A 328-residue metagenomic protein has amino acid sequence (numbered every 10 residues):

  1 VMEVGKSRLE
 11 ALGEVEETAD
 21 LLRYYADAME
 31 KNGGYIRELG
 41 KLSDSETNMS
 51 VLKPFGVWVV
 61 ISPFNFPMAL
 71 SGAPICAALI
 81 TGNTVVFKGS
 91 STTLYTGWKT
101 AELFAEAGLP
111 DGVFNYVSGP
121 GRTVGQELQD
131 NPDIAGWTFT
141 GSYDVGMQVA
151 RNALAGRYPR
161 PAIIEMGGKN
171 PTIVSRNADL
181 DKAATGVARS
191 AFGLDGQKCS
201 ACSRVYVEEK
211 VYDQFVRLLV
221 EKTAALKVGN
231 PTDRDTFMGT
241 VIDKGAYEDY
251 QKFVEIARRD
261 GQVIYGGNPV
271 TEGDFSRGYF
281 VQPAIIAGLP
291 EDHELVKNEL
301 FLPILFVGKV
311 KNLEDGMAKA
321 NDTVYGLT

Functional and structural regions predicted by a protein language model:
V1-E46, I242: N-terminal Rossmann-like NAD(P)+-binding subdomain of aldehyde/semialdehyde dehydrogenases
M2, Y24-E38, L103-E106, A155 (+4 more regions): Conserved helix-loop functional segments at active or binding sites
N32-K182, V310: Rossmann-like NAD(P) dinucleotide-binding subdomain of oxidoreductase/dehydrogenase enzymes
M68-S71, F87, T96-G97, Q126 (+5 more regions): Extended hydrophobic-aromatic, low-complexity segments
T84, Q262-V263, G326-T328: Residue-level detector of anion-binding/catalytic polar loops
G108, D130, G136, D144-E291 (+2 more regions): ALDH superfamily catalytic-core signature
T236, G278-Q282, N298-I304, D322-L327: Conserved glycine-rich beta-strand-loop-beta hairpin in the small C-terminal domain of fold type I
V307: Phosphoinositide-dependent membrane-docking surfaces
